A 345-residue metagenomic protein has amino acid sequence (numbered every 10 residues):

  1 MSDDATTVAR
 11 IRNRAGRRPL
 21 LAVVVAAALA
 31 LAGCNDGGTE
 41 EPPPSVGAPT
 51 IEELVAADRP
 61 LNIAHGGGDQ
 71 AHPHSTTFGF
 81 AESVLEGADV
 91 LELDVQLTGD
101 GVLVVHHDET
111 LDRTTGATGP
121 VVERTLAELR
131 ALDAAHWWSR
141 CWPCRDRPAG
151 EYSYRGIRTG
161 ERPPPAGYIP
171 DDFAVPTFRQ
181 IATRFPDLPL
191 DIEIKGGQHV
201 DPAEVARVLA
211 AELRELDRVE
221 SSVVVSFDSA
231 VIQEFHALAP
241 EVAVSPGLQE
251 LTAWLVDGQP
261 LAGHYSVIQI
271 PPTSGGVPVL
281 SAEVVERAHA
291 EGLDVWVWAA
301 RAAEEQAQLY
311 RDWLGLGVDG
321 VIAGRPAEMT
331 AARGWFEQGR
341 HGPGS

Functional and structural regions predicted by a protein language model:
S2-D3, T7-R12, R18, V25-S345: Phosphate-group recognition and catalysis centered on beta-loop-alpha active-site segments
